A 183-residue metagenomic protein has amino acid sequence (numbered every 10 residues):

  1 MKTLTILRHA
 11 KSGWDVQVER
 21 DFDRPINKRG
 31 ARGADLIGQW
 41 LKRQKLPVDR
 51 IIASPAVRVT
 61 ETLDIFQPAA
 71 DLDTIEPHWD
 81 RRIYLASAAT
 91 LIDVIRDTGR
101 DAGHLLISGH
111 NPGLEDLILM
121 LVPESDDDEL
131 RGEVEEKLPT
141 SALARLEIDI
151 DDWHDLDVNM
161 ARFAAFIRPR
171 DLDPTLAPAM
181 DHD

Functional and structural regions predicted by a protein language model:
K2-R82, P123-D127, A179-D183: Active-site-proximal alpha-helix that buttresses catalytic centers in soluble enzyme cores
L4, H104-L106, L143: Residue-level preference for the first positions of well-ordered beta-strands
K11, A56, P112, I150 (+1 more regions): Short, glycine/serine-rich, charged loops/turns that create anion-binding and catalytic segments at active sites
Q44-L46, T98-G103: Glycine-rich phosphate-binding loop signature in dinucleotide/nucleotide-binding domains
P55, T74-T90, V134-T140: A short, structured active-site edge motif that brings together acidic residues
G103-E124: A glycine-rich beta-strand to alpha-helix segment that forms a phosphate/ribose-binding loop at ligand/cofactor sites
V122-A164, P169: Domain-level recognition of soluble alpha/beta enzyme cores, biased toward histidine phosphatases/phosphomutases
P169-D183: Glycine-rich phosphate/pyrophosphate-binding loop and the adjoining helix
